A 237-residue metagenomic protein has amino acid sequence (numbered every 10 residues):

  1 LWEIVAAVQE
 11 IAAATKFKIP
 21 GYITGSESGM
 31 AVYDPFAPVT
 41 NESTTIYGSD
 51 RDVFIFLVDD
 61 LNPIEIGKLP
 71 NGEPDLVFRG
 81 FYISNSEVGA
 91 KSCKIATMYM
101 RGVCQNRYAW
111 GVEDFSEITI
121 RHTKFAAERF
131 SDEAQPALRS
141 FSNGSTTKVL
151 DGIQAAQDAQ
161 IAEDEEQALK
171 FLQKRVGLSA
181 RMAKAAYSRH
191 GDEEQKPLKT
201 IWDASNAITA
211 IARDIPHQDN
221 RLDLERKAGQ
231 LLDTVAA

Functional and structural regions predicted by a protein language model:
W2, A7, A12-A236: Intrinsic disorder/low-complexity polar-acidic segments
